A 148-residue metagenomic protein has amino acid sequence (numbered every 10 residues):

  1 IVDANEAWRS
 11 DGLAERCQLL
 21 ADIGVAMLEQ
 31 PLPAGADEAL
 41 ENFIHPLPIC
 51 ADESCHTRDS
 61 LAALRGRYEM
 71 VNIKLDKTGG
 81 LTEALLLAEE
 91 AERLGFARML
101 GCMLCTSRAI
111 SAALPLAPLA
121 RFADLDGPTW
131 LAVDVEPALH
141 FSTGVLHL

Functional and structural regions predicted by a protein language model:
I1-E6, I23-A36, L47-T57, E69-G80: Catalytic beta/alpha-barrel core
N5-A14, Q18-D22, A138-L148: N-terminal capping/lid subdomain adjacent to the active-site entrance of alpha/beta enzymes
W8-L13, L32-I44, R58-S60, G79-E90 (+1 more regions): Active-site-adjacent beta->alpha loops and helix N-cap segments on the catalytic face of soluble alpha/beta enzymes
Q18-A26, I44-I49, R65-N72, E92-A97 (+1 more regions): Glycine-enriched alpha-helix->loop->beta-strand junction motifs that scaffold or abut catalytic
E41-F43, R65, A138-H140: Solvent-exposed alpha-helices and their adjacent loops that cap or buttress functional pockets in soluble metabolic
Y68-V71, K77, T82-E90, A97-M99 (+1 more regions): Active-site capping/gating regions of soluble enzymes
M103-L148: Flexible C-terminal active-site loop/helix
